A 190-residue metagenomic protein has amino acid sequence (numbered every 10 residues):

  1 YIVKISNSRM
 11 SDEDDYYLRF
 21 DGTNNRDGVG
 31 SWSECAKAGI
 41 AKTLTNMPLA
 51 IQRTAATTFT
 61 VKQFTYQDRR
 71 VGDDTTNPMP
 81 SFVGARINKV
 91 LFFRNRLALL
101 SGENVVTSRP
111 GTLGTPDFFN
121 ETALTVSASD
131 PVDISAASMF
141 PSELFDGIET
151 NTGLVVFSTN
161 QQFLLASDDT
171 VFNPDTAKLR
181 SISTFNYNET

Functional and structural regions predicted by a protein language model:
Y1-S81: Long, charge-dense tracts
T65-N95, L100-T190: Beta-propeller and closely related beta-pinwheel folds
